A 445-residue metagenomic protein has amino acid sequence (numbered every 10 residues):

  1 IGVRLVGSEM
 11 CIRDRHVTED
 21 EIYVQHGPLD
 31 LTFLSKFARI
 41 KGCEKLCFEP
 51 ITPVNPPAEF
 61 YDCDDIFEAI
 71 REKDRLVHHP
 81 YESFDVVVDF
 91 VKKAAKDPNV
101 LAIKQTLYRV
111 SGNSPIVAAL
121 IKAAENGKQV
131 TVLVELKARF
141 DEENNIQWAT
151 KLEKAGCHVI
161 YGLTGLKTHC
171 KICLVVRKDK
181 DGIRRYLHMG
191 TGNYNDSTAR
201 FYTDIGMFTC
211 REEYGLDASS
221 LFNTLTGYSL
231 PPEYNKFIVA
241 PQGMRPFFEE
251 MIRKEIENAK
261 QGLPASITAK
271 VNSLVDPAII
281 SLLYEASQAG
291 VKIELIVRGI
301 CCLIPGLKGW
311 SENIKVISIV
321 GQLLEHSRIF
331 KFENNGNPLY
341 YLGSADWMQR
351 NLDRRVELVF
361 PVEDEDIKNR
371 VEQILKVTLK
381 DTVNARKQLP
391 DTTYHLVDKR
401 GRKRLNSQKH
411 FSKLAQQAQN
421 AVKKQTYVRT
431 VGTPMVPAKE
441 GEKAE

Functional and structural regions predicted by a protein language model:
I1-G7, I12: Single conserved hydrophobic/aromatic residue that forms the stacking wall/gate of nucleotide- or nucleobase-binding
G2, D30-F33, R298: Helix N-cap / beta->alpha transition motif
I12-R15, L152: Hydrophobic, Leu/Ile/Phe/Ala-enriched alpha-helical segments that form helix-helix packing faces
D14-E21, Q288-I293: Structural alpha-beta junctions
H16, A124, G156, F222 (+3 more regions): Structural signal for hydrophobic packing residues in well-ordered secondary-structure cores of soluble enzyme domains
T18-A102, K180-M251: Active-site cores of enzymes that catalyze phosphoryl transfer or operate on phosphate-rich substrates
F67-I121, L230-Q288, K292-L295, A444: PLD-like (HKD) phosphodiesterase/transphosphatidyltransferase domain
N126-T198, E213-G215, P241-E445: PLD/PLD-like phosphodiesterase catalytic module centered on the HKD motif
